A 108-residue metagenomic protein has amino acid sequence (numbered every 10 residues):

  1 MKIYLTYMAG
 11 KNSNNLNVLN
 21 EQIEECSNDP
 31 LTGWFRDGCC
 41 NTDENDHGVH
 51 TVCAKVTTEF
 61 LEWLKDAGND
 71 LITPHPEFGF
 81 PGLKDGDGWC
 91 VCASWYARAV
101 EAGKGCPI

Functional and structural regions predicted by a protein language model:
Y7-K104: A charge-rich, low-complexity, intrinsically flexible signal that marks solvent-exposed coils, linkers, repeats
C106-I108: Short, intrinsically disordered, charge-balanced linker/junction segments flanking boundaries in proteins
